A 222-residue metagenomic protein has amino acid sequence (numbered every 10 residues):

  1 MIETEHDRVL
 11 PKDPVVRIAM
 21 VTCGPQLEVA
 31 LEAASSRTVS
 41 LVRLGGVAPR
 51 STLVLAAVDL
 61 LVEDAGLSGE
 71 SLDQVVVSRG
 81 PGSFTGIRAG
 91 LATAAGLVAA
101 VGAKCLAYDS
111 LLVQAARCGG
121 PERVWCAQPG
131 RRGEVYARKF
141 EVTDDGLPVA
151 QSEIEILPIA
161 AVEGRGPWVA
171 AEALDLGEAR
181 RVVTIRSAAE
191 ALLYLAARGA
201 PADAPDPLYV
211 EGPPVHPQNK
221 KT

Functional and structural regions predicted by a protein language model:
M1-T38, P49-T52, L106-T222: Oxyanion-binding and handling regions
Q26-L27, A57, T93: Hydrophobic alpha-helical segments typical of transmembrane helices and their membrane-interface/capping positions
S40-G46, R79-F84, A179-R181: A short glycine/serine-rich beta->alpha loop
G46-E63: N-terminal phosphate-binding loop and adjacent alpha-helix
V58-Q74, V142: Phosphate/pyrophosphate-binding loops at sites that engage ATP/ADP/AMP, CoA/4′-phosphopantetheine, polyphosphate
D59, A95, V113: Active-site phosphate/pyrophosphate- and oxyanion-stabilizing loops and adjacent acidic/basic residues in soluble
A65-E70, V98-Y108: Phosphate-handling active-site elements
V75-K104: DPxDG-like acidic metal-binding loop motif
